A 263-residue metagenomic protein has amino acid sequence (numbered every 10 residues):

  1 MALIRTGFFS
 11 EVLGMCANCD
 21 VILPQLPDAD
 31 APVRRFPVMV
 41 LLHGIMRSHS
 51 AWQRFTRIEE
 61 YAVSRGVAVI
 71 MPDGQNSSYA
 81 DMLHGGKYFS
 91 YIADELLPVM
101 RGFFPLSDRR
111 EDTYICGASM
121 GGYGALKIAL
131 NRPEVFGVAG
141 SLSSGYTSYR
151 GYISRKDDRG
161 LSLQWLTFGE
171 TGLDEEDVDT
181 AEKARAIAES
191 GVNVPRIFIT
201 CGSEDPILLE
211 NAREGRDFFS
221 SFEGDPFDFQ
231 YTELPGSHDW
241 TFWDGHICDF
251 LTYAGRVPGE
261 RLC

Functional and structural regions predicted by a protein language model:
M1-C263: Non-catalytic cap/lid and distal C-terminal segments of serine-dependent acyl enzymes
